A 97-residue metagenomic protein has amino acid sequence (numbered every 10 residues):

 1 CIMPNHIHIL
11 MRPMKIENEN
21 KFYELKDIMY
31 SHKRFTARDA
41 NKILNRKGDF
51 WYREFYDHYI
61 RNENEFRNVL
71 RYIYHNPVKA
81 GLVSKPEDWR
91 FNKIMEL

Functional and structural regions predicted by a protein language model:
C1-L97: Short catalytic/metal-binding and nucleic-acid-binding patches
